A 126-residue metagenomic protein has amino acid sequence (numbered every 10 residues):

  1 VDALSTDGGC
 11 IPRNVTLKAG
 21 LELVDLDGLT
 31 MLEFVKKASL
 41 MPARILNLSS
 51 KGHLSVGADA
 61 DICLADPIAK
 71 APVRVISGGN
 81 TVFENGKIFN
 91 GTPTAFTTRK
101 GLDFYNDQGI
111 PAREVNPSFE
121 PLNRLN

Functional and structural regions predicted by a protein language model:
D2-T6: Hydrophobic faces of well-ordered beta-strands that scaffold small-molecule active sites in alpha/beta enzyme cores
G9: Active-site beta-loop-alpha junctions enriched in small/polar residues
P12-K18, E22-N126: Active-site microenvironment of metallo-dependent hydrolases
